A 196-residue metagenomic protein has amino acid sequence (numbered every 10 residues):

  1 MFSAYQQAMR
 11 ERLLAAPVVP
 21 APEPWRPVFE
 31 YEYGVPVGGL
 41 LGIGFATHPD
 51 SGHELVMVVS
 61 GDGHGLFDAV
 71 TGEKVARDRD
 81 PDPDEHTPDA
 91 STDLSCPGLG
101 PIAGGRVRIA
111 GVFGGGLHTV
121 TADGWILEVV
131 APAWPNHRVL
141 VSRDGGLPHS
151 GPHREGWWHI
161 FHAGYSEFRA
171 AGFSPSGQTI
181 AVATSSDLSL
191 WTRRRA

Functional and structural regions predicted by a protein language model:
M1-A196: WD40-repeat beta-propeller superdomains and closely related acidic/aromatic-rich repeat-like regions
